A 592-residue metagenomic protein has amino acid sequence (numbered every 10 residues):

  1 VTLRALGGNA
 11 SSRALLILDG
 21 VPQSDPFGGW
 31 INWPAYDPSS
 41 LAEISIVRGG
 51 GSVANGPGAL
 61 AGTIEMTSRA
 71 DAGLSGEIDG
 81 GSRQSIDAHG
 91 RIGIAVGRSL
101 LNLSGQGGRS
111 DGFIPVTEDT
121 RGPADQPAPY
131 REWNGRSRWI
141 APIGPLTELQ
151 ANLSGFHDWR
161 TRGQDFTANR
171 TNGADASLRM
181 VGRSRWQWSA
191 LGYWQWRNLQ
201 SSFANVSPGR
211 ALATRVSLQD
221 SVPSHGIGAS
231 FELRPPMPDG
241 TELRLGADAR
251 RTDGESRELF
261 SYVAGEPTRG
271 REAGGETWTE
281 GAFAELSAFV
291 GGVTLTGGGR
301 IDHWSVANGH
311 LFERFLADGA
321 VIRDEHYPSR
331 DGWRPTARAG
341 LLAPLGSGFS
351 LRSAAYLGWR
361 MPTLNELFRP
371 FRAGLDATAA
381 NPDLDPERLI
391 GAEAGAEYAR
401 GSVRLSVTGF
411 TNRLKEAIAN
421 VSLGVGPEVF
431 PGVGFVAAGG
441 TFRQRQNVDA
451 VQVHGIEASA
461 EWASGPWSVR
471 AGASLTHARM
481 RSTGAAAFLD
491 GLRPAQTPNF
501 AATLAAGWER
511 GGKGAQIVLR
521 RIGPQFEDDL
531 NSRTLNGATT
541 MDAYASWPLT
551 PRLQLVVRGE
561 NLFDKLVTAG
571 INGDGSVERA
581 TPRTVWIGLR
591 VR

Functional and structural regions predicted by a protein language model:
V1-D25: Extracytoplasmic beta-strand/coil segments of soluble accessory domains associated with Gram-negative outer-membrane
V21-R48, M66: Short acidic/polar hinge/loop motifs at secondary-structure boundaries that mediate gating or recognition
S52, E65, A72-D79, R91-N172: Periplasmic-side early beta-strands and strand-to-turn transitions of outer-membrane beta-barrels
A128, R136, L218, G226-L233 (+7 more regions): Outer membrane beta-barrel strand-and-loop segments of large Gram-negative receptors, especially TonB-dependent
A141, L286, L342-A343, S353-A354 (+3 more regions): Conserved C-terminal beta-signal and adjacent last beta-strands/turns of outer-membrane beta-barrel proteins
P142-F156, N172-G319, H326, R338 (+6 more regions): Face-selective signature of the C-terminal outer-membrane beta-barrel domain
W196-Q200, D253-Y262, H303-V321, S329 (+5 more regions): Surface-exposed extracellular loop regions of Gram-negative outer-membrane beta-barrel proteins, predominantly
D239, F289-L295, H303, S402-S406 (+3 more regions): Gram-negative outer-membrane beta-barrel transporters
